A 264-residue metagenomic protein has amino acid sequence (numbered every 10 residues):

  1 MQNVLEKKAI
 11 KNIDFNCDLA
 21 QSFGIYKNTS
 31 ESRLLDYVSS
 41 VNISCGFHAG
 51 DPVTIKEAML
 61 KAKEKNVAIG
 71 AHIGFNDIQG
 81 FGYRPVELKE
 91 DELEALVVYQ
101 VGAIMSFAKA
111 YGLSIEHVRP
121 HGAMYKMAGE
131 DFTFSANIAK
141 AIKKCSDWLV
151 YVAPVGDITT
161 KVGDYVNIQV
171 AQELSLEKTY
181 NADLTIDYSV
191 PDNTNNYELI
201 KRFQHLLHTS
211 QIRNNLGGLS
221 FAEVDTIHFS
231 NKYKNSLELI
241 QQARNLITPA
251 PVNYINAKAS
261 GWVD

Functional and structural regions predicted by a protein language model:
I13-L19, V41-I43, I69-I73, E116-P120 (+4 more regions): Hydrophobic faces of well-ordered beta-strands that scaffold small-molecule active sites in alpha/beta enzyme cores
F23-I55: A short alpha/beta connector and helix-capping loop motif
S32-D36, E57-G70, K109: Acidic (Asp/Glu)-rich catalytic clusters
S40-H48, Q79-E94, A128, F132 (+1 more regions): Glycine-rich tight-turn/loop motif centered on a GG-T
I43-H48, M127, S146-V155: Catalytic beta/alpha-barrel core
I78-G112, H117: Glycine/small-residue-rich loop that forms an oxyanion/phosphate-binding "nest" at active or ligand-binding sites
G156-R213, G218-S220: Active-site rim beta-loop-alpha module in soluble metabolic enzymes
N181, Y197, K201-D264: Extended, histidine- and acidic-residue-enriched regions that form the cofactor-binding/catalytic faces
